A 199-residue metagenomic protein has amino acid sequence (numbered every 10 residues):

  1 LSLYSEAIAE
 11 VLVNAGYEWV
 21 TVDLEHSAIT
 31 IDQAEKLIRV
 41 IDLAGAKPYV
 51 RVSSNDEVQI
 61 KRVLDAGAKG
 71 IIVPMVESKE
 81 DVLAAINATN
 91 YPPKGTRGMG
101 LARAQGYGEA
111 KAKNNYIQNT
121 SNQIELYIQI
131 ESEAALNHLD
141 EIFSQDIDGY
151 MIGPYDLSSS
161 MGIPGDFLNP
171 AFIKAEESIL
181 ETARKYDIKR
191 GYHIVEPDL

Functional and structural regions predicted by a protein language model:
L1-A15, S54-R62, E133-F143, V195-L199: Short, acidic/polar
L1-P48, V52-N55, N87, L126: Conserved N-terminal beta1-alpha1 strand-loop-helix module at the mouth
I8, Q33-L37, Q59, D81 (+5 more regions): A general structural detector for well-ordered alpha-helical segments in enzyme core domains, enriched
E18-W19, K47-Y49, K69-I72, E125-Q129 (+2 more regions): Structural preference for beta-strand elements that scaffold enzyme active sites
L24, M75, P154-Y155, I194-V195: Short secondary-structure boundary segments
I31-D65, T89-K94, I117-N122, L168-G191: Alpha-helix-loop-beta-strand connector modules within alpha/beta enzyme cores
V58, G70-Q145: Conserved anion-binding
E133, E141-I163, L168: Histidine/lysine/aspartate-rich catalytic loop segments that bind and position anionic ligands
